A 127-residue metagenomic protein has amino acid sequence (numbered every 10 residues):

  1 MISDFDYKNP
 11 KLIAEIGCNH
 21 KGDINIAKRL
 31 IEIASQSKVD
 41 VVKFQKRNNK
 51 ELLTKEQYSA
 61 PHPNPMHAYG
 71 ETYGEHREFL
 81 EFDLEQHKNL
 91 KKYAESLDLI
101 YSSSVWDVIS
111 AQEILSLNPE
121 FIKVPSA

Functional and structural regions predicted by a protein language model:
M1-A14: N-terminal amphipathic alpha-helix/helix-capping segment at the start of soluble metabolic enzymes
L12-I16, D40-F44, Y101-S103, E120-V124: Hydrophobic faces of well-ordered beta-strands that scaffold small-molecule active sites in alpha/beta enzyme cores
E15, A34, I114: Conserved, mostly hydrophobic/aromatic
G17-N19, Q45-N49, W106-V108, A127: Active-site beta-loop-alpha junctions enriched in small/polar residues
H20-I33, L84-E85: Glycine-rich anion/phosphate-binding loops
R29-R47, L117-N118: Catalytic domains of carbohydrate-active enzymes, especially glycoside hydrolases
D40-E81, S110: Glycine-rich, proline-tolerant flexible connector loops at the mouths of alpha/beta enzymes
H76-F82, L99-D107, E120-A127: Catalytic beta/alpha-barrel core
